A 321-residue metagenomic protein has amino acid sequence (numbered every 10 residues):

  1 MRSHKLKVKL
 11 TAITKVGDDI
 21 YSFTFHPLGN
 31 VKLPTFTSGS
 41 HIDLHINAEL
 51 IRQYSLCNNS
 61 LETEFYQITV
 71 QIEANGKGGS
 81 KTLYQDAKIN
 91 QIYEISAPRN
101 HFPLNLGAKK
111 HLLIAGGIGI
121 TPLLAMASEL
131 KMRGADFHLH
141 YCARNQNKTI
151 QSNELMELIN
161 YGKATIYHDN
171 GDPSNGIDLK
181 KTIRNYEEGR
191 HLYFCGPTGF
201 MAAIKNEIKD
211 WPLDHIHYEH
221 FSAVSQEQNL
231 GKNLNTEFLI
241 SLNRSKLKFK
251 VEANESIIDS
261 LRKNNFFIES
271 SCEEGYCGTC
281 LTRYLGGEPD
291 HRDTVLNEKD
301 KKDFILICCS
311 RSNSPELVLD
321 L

Functional and structural regions predicted by a protein language model:
R2-I92, K109, R144-N145: Ferredoxin-reductase
N47, P98-R99, L285: Short, surface-exposed secondary-structure boundary micro-motifs
S60-F65, L106-K109, S312-L321: Ligand-binding loop in jelly-roll beta-barrel domains
K81-S241, K250: FNR/FR-type flavoprotein reductase catalytic core
P122, R262, F266-D290, K301-S314: Local cysteine-cluster metal-coordination motifs and their immediate loop/turn environment, predominantly Fe-S cluster
L139, T294-L296: A conserved active-site-flanking secondary-structure segment within enzyme catalytic domains
H217-K263, T279-Y284, S310, S314-L321: Redox cofactor-anchoring modules in respiratory/redox and cofactor-processing assemblies
